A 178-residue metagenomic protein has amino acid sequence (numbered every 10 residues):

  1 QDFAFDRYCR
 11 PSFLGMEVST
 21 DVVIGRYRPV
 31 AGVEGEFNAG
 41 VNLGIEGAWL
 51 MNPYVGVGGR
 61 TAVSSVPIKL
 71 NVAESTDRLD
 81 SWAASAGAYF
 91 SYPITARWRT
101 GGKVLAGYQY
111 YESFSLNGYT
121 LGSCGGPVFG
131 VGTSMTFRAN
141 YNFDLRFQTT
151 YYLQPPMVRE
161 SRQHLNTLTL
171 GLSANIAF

Functional and structural regions predicted by a protein language model:
Q1-M51, V57, A106, Y110 (+1 more regions): Short glycine/proline- and aromatic-enriched beta-strand/turn motifs that initiate or cap beta-hairpins
R10-L14, G35-L43, R78-A84, S123-F129 (+1 more regions): Residues that define the transmembrane beta-barrel architecture of outer-membrane proteins
M16-R26, G59-V63, F90, G102-Y108 (+3 more regions): Transmembrane beta-barrel strands of outer-membrane/channel proteins
R26-E34, I68-T76, E112-T120, M157-H164: Outer-membrane beta-barrel translocator domains and adjoining extracellular loop/strand segments of Gram-negative
G35-F37, V57-A86, M157: Surface-exposed loop and membrane-interface regions of Gram-negative outer-membrane beta-barrel proteins
L50-Y54, P93-R97, R138-N142, A177: Outer-membrane beta-barrel channels and translocator barrels
V63-K69, V131, T136-F178: Predominantly the C-terminal beta-signal and adjacent terminal strand-loop region of outer-membrane beta-barrel
R99-G101, Y110-Y152: A charged, solvent-exposed segment within the mature domains of Sec-exported extracytoplasmic proteins
